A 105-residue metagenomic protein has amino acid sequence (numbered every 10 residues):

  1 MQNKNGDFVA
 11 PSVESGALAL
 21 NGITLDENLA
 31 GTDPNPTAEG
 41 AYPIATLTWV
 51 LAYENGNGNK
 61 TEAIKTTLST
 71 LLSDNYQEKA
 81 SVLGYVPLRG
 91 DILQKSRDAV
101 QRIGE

Functional and structural regions predicted by a protein language model:
M1-D74, L83-E105: Flexible, solvent-exposed loop/hinge segments that line or gate ligand/substrate-binding clefts
